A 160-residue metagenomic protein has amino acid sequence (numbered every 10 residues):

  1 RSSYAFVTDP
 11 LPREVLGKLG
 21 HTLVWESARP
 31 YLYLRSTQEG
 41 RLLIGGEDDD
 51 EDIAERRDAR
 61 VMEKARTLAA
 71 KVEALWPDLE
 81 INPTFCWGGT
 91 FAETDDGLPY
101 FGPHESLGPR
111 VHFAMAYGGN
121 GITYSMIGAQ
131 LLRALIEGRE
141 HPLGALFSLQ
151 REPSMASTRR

Functional and structural regions predicted by a protein language model:
R1-T37: Flavin-dependent oxidoreductases
D9-R13, E63, T158: General structural signal for secondary-structure boundaries
L34, M62-E63: Hydrophobic pocket-lining "lid/loop/helix" segments that shape and contact the acyl-thioester
D50-D58, A70-R160: C-terminal catalytic lobe of FAD-dependent flavoproteins
E63, T67-K71: A non-catalytic, amphipathic alpha-helix used as a structural packing/dimerization or gating element in enzyme scaffolds
